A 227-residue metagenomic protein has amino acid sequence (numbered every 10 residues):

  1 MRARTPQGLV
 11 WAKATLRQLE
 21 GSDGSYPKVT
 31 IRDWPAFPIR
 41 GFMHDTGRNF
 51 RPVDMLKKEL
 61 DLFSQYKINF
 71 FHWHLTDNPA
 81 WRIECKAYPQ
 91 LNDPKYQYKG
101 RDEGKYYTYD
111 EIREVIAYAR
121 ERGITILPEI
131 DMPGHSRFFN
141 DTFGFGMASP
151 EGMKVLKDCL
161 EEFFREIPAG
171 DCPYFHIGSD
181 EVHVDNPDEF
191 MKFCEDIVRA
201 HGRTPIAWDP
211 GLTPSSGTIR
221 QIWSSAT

Functional and structural regions predicted by a protein language model:
M1-Y174: Feature activates predominantly on carbohydrate-active enzymes
G47, T76-A80, D131-H135, D180-V182 (+2 more regions): Active-site beta-loop-alpha junctions enriched in small/polar residues
F139-R220, S224-S225: Active-site neighborhood of glycoside hydrolase catalytic domains
